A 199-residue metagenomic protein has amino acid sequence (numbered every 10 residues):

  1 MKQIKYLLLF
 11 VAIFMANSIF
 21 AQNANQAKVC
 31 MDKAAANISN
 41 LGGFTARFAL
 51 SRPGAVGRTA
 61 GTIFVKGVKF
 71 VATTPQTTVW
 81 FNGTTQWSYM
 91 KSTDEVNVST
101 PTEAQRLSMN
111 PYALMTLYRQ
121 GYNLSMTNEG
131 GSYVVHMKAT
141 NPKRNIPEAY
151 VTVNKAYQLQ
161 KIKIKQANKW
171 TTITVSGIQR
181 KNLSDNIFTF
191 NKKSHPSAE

Functional and structural regions predicted by a protein language model:
K2, Y6, S18-V56, V68-K69 (+1 more regions): N-terminal leader/targeting segments and the immediate start of mature chains
V11-I19: Short hydrophobic alpha-helical membrane-anchoring segments
Q22-A24, E129-S132, T140-E148, N154-E199: Non-transmembrane domains of secretory- and envelope-associated proteins
G42-R47, V65-A72, G130-H136, A156-K161: Short, hydrophobic/aromatic-rich segments at coil-to-beta transitions
P53-V56, V79-W80, P142-N145, A167: Short glycine/serine/proline-enriched coil/turn segments at secondary-structure junctions
A60-M109, Q166-T172: An acidic-aromatic
A60-T62, T77-T78, N123-S125, E148-T152: Short, surface-exposed charged micro-motifs
S88-P142: Surface-exposed, polar helix/loop patches in the mature regions of secreted/periplasmic/lumenal proteins that form
